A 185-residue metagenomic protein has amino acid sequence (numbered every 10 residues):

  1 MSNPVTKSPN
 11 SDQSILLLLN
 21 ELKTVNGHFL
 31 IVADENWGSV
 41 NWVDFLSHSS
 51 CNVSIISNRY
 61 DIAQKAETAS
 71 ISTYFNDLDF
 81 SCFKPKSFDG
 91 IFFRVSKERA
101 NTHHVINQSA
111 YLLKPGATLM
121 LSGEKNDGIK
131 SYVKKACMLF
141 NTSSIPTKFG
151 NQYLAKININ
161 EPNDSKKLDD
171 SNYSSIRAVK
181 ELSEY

Functional and structural regions predicted by a protein language model:
M1-N26: Class I SAM-dependent methyltransferase Rossmann-like catalytic core, especially the SAM/SAH-binding loop
T24-S39: Conserved class I S-adenosyl-L-methionine
N26-G27, F75-R99: A short acidic, Gly/Pro-enriched loop at the edge of an enzyme's catalytic core that lines a small-molecule cofactor
E35-S49: Conserved SAM-binding loop of SAM-dependent methyltransferases across substrates and taxa, primarily the Class I
Y60-C82: S-adenosyl-L-methionine
T102-T118: A short glycine-rich, Lys/Arg-flanked "PGG" loop and its adjoining helix->strand segment in the class I
G116-N126: Conserved beta-strand signature within the Rossmann-like core of class I S-adenosyl-L-methionine
G150-Y185: SAM-dependent Rossmann-like transferase core, predominantly class I methyltransferases with a strong bias toward
